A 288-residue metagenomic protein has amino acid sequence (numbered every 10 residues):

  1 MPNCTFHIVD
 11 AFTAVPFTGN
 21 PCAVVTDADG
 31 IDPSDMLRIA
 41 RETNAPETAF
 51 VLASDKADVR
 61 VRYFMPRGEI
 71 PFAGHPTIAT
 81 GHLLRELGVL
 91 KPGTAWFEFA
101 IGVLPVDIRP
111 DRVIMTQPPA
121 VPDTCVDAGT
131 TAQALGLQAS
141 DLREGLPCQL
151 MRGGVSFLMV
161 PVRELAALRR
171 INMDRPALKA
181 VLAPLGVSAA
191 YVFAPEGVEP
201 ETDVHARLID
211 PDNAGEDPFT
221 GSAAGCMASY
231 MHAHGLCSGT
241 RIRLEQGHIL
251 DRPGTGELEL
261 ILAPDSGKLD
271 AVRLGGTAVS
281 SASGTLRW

Functional and structural regions predicted by a protein language model:
M1-F72, I78-W288: Active-site proximal loop and beta-alpha junction motif in alpha/beta enzyme cores
